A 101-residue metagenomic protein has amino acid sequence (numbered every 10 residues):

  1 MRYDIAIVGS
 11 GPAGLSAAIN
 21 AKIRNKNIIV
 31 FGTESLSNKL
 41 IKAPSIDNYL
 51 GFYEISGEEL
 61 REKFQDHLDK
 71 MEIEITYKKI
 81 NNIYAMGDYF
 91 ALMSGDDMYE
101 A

Functional and structural regions predicted by a protein language model:
M1-Y3, S94-A101: Core beta-strand elements of the Rossmann-like FAD/NAD(P) dinucleotide-binding domain in flavoenzyme oxidoreductases
R2-D4, Y77-K78: Phosphate-coordination loops involved in phosphoryl transfer and adenosine-cofactor binding
Y3-M71: Beta1-alpha1 glycine-rich phosphate/pyrophosphate-binding loop at the start of Rossmann-like nucleotide-binding domains
E34, K79-I80, D96: Short glycine-rich, polar/acidic loop-and-turn segments at beta strand-coil junctions
H67, Y89-F90: Conserved N-terminal subdomain of the carbohydrate kinase-like
T76-Y89: A conserved short coil-to-beta-strand element within the FAD-binding core of flavoproteins
